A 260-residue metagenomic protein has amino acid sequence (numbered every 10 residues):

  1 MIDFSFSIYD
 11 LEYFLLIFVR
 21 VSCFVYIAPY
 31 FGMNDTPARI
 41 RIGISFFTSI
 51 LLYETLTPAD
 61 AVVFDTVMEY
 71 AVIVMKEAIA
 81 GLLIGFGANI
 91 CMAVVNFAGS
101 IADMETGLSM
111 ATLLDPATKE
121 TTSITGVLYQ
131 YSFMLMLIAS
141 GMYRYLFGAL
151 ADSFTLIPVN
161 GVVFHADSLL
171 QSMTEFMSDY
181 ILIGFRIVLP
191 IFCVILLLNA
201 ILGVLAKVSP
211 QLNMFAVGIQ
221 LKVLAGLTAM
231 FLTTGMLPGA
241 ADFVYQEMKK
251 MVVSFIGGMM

Functional and structural regions predicted by a protein language model:
M1-M260: Hydrophobic alpha-helical segments and their helix-loop boundaries in membrane and membrane-proximal proteins
